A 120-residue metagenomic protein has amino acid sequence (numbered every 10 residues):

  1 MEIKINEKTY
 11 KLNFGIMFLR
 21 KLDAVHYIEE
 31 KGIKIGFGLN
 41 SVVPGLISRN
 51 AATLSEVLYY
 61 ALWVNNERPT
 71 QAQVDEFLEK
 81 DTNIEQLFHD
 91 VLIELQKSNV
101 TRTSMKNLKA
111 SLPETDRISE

Functional and structural regions predicted by a protein language model:
M1-I5, K11-I16, R20-A24: Extended alpha-helical interaction segments
M1-T9, K31-P44, V64-E120: Charged interaction scaffolds used for protein-protein
I16-L39: Short, surface-exposed, low-complexity cationic segments
S48-A52: Short, well-structured hydrophobic secondary-structure segments
